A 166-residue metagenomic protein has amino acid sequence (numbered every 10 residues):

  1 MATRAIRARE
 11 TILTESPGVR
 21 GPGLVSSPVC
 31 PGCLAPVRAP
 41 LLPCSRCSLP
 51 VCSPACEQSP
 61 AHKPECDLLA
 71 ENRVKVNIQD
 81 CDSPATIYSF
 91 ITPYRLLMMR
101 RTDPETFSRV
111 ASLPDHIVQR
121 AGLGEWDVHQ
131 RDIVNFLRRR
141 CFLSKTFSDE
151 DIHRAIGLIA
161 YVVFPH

Functional and structural regions predicted by a protein language model:
M1-G21, S48-L49, A55: Conserved SET/PR-domain catalytic core that frames the SAM/AdoMet-binding pocket
E15-G23, V29-P36: Short, intrinsically disordered linker segments that flank or connect zinc-binding domains
P28-H166: SET-domain substrate-recognition elements in eukaryotic SAM-dependent protein methyltransferases
